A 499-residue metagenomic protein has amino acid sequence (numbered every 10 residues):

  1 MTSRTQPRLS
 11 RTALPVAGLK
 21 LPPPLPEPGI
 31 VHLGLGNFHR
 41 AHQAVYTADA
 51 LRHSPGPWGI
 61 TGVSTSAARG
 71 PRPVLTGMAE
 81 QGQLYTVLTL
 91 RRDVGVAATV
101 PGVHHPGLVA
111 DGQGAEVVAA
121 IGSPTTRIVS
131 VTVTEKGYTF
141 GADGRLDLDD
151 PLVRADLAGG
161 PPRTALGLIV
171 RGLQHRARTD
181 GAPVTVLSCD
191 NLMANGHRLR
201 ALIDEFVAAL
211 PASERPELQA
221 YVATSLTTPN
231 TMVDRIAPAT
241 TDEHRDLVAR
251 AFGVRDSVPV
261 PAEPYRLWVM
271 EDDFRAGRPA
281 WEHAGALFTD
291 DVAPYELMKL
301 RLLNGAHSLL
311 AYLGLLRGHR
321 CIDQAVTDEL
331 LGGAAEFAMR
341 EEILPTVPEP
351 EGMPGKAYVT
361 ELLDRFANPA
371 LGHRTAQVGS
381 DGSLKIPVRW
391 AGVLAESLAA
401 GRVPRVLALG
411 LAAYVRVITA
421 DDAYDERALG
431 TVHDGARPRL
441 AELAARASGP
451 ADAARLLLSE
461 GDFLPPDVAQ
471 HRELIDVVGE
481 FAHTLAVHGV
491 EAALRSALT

Functional and structural regions predicted by a protein language model:
M1-T499: Substrate/ligand-engaging "lid" and interaction regions
